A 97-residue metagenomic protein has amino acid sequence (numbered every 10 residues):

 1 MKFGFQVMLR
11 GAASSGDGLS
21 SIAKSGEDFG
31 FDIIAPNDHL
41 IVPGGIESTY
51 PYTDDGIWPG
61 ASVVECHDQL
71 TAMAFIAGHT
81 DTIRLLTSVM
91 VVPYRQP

Functional and structural regions predicted by a protein language model:
M1-H79: N-terminal beta1-alpha1-beta2 module of alpha/beta enzyme domains
R10, L85-Y94: Conserved strand-turn element in the central/C-terminal portion of the radical SAM core barrel that lines
A35-P36, R84-L86: Conserved beta-strand positions in the central sheet of alpha/beta enzyme cores
A77-T80, T87-V89: Generic hydrophobic/packing signal
P97: Active-site-adjacent beta->alpha loops and helix N-cap segments on the catalytic face of soluble alpha/beta enzymes
